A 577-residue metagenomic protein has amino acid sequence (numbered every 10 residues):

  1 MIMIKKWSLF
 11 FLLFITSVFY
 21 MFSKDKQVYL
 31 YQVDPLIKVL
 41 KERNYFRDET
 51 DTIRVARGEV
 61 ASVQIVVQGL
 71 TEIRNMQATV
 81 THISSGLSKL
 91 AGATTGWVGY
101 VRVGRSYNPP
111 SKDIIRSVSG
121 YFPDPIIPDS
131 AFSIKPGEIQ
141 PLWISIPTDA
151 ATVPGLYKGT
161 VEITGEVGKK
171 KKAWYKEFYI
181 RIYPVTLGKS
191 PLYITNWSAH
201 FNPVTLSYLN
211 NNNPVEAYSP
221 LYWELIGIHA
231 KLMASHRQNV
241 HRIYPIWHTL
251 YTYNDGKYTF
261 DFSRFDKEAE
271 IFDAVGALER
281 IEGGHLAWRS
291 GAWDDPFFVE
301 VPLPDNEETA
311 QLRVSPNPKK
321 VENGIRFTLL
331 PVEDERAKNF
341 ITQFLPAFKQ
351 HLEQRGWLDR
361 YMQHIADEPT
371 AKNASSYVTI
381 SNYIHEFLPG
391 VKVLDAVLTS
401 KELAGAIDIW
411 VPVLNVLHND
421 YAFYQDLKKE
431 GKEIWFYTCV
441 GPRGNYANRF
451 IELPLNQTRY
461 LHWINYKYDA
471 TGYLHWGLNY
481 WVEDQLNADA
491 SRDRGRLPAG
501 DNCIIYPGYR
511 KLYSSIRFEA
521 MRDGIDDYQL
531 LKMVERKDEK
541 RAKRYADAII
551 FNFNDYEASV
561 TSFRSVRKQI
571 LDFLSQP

Functional and structural regions predicted by a protein language model:
M1-D25: Bacterial Sec-dependent N-terminal signal peptides
D25-R47, L70-I144, T152: Surface-exposed binding patches on compact interaction domains or structured appendages
R47, G58-Q64, Q140-P141, V153-T160: Short, solvent-exposed loop/turn segments enriched in Ser/Thr/Gly
Q64-Q68, S145-P147: Short edge beta-strand/loop segments characteristic of extracellular beta-sandwich folds
I114-I115, F122-I127, A131, E138 (+6 more regions): Aromatic-lined carbohydrate-binding surfaces of glycoside hydrolases
L312-Y377, N382-L398, L486-P577: Catalytic domains of carbohydrate-active enzymes that cleave complex glycans
K429-T458: Active-site clefts of carbohydrate-active enzymes
L453-C503: Substrate-binding cleft of secreted/luminal carbohydrate-active enzymes
